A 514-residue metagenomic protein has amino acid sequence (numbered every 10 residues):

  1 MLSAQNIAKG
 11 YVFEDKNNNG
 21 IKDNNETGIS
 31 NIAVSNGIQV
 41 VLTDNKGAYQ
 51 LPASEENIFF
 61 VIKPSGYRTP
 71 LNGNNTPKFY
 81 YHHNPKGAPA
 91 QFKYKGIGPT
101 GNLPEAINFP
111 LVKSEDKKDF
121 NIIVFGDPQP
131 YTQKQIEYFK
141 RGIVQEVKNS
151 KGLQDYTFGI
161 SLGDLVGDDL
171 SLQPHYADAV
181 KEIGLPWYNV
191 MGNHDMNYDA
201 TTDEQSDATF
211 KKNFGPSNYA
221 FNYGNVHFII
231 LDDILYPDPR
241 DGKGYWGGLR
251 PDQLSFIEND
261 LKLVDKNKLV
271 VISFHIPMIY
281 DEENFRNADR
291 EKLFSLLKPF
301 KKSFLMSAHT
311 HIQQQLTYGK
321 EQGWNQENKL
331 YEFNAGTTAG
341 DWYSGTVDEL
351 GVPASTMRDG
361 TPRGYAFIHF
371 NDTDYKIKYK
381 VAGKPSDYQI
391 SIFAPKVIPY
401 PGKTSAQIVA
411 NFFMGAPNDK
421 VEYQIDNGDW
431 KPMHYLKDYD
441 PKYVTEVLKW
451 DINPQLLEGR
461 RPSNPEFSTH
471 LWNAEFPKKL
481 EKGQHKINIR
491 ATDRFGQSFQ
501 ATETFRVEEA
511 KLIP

Functional and structural regions predicted by a protein language model:
A8-E14, G47, F109: A short, amphipathic beta-strand motif
Y11, S30-V41: Short amphipathic beta-strand segments in non-cytosolic proteins
K22, I38-A48, P52: Short, acidic Ser/Thr/Gly-rich low-complexity loop/linker segments typical of extracellular and cell-surface proteins
N36, N57-K95: A short, solvent-exposed loop/turn motif at the edges and junctions of modular extracellular/periplasmic domains
F79-A88, K93-P99, L170-V264, F285-M306 (+2 more regions): Extended active-site neighborhood of metal-dependent phosphoesterases/phosphodiesterases
K86-Q173, K511: N-terminal active-site segment of His-dependent metallophosphoesterases
L185, D440-E475: Aromatic sugar-binding surface patches on proteins that engage polysaccharides or sugar-phosphate polymers
Q326-M414, E475-F476, K486-A501, R506: Binuclear metal-dependent phosphoesterase catalytic core
